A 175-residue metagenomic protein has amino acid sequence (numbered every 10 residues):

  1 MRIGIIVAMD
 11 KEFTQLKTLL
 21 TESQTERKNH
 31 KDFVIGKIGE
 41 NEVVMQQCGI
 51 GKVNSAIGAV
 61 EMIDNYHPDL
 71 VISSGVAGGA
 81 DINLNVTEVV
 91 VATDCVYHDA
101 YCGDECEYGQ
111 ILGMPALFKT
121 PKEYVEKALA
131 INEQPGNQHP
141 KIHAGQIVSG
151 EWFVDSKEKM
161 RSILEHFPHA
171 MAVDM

Functional and structural regions predicted by a protein language model:
M1-V60, Y66: N-terminal short beta-loop-beta anion/metal-coordinating cradle
F13, K52, G78-A80, Y97: Glycine-rich nucleotide phosphate-binding loop and flanking beta-alpha elements of Rossmann-like dinucleotide-binding
R27, G36-G39, I63-N65, I82-N83 (+2 more regions): Solvent-exposed alpha-helices and their adjacent loops that cap or buttress functional pockets in soluble metabolic
H67-I72: Proline-aspartate-enriched helix->loop->beta-strand connector
A80-P168: Mid-sequence, gly/pro-rich, charge-dense loop/helix-turn segments that line enzyme active sites
M171-M175: Short, Gly/Ser/Thr-enriched beta-strand-loop segments that form substrate-interacting elements of hydrolase/peptidase
